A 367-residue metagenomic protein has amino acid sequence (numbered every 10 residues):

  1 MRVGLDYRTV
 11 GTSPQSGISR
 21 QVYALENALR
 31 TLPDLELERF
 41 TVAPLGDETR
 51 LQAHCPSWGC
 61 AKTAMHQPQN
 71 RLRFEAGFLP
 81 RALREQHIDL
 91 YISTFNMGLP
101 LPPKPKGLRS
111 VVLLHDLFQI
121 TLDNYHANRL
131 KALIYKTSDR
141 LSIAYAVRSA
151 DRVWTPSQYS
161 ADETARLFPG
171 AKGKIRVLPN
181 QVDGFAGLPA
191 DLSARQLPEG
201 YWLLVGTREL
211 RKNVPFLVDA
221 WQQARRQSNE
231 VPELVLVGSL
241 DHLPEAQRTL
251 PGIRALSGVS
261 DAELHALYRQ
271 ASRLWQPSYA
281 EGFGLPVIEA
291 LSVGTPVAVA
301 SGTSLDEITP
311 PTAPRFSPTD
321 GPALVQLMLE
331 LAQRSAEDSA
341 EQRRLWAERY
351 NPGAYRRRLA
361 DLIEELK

Functional and structural regions predicted by a protein language model:
M1-K367: Carbohydrate transferase catalytic cores enriched for Leloir-type hexosyltransferases
